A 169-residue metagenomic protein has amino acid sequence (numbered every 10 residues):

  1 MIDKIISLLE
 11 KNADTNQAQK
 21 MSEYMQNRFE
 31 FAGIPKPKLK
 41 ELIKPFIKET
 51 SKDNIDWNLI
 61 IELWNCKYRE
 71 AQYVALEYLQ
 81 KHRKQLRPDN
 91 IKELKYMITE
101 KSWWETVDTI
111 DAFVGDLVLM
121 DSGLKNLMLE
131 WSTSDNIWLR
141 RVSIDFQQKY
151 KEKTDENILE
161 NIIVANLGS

Functional and structural regions predicted by a protein language model:
M1-S169: Alpha-helical scaffold domains
